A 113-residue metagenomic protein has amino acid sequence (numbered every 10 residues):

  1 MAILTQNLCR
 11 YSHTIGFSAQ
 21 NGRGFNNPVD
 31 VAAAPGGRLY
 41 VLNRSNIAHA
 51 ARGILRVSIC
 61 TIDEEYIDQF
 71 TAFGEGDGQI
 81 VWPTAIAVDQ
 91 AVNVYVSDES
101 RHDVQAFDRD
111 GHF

Functional and structural regions predicted by a protein language model:
M1-F113: Eukaryotic scaffold repeat domains enriched in small/polar residues
